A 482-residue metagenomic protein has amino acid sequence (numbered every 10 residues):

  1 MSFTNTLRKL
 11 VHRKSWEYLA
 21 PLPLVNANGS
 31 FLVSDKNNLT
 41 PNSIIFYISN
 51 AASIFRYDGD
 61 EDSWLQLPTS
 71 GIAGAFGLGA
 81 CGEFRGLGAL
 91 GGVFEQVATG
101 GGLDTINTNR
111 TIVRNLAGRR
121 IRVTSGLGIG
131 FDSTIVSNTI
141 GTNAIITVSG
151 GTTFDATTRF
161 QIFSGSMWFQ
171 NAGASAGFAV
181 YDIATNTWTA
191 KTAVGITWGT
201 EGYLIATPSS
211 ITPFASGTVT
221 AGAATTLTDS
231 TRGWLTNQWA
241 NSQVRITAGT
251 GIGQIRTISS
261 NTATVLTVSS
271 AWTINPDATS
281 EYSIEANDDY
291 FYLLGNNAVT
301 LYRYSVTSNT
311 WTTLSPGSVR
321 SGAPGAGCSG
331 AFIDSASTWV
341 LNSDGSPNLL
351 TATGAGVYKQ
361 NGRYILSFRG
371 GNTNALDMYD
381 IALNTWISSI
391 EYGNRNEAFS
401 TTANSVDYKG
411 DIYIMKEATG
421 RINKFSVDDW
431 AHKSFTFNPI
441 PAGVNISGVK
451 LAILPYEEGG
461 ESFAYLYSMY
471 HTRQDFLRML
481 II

Functional and structural regions predicted by a protein language model:
M1-E17, P21, Y470-I482: Enriched but not universal
L19-S49, I54, L67-L90, F163-N171 (+10 more regions): Conserved short beta-strand element of beta-propeller blades
S53, S63, L127-F131, T187 (+4 more regions): Short acidic/polar mixed-charge low-complexity motifs
D58-D62, D182-N186, S305-N309, D380-N384 (+2 more regions): Short loop/turn segments that connect beta-strands within beta-propeller blades
G88-R159, F163, Y181, K191-I196 (+3 more regions): Autoprocessing Asn-cyclization modules and mimics
